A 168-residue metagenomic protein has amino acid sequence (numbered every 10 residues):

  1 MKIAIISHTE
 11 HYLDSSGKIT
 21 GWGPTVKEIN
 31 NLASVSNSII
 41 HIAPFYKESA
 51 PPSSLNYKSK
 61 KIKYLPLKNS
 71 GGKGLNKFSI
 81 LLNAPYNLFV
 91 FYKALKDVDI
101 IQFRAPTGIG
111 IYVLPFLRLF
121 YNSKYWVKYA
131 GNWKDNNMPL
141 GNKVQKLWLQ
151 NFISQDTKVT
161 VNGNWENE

Functional and structural regions predicted by a protein language model:
M1-P52: N-terminal subdomain of nucleotide-sugar transferases
M1-T9, F116-D135: Active-site proximal beta-strand in glycosyltransferases
H11-S15, G74-L75, V127-L140: A short, histidine- and acid-enriched strand-loop-helix "catalytic/donor-clamping" loop that lines the nucleotide-sugar
T20-P24, L82-N83, W133-N151: Nucleotide-sugar donor phosphate/pyrophosphate-binding loop at the beta->alpha transition of glycosyltransferases
N37-G74: N-terminal strand-loop element at the rim of the active site of nucleotide-sugar-dependent glycosyltransferases
I40-Y46, K128-A130, N162: Short internal beta-strands
V90-G110, K124: Short N-terminal targeting/anchoring amphipathic segment
N136, L147-E168: A short, active-site helix/loop in glycosyltransferases that binds the activated sugar's phosphate group
